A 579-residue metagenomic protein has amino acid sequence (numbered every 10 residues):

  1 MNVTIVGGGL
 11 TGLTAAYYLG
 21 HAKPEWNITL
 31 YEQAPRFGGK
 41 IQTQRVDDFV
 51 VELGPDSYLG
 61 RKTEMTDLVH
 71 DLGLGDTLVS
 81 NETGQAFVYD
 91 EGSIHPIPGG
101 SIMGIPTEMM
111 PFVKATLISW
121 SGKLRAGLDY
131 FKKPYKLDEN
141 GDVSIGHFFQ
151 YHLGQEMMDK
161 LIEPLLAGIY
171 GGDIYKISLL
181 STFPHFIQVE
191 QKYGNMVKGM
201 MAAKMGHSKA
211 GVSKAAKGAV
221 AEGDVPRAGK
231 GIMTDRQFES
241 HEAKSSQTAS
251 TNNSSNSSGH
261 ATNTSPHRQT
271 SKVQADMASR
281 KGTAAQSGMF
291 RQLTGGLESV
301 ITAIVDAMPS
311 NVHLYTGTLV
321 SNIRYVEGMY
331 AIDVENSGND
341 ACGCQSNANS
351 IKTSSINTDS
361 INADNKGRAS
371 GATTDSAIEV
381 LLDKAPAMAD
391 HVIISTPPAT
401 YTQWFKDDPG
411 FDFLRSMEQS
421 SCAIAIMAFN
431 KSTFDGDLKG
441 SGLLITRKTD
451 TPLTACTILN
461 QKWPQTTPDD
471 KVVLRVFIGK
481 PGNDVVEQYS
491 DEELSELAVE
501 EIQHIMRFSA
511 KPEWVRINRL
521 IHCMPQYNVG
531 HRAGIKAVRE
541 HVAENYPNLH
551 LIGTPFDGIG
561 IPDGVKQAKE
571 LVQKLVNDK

Functional and structural regions predicted by a protein language model:
M1-L30, V576: N-terminal Rossmann-like FAD-binding beta1-loop-alpha1 element of flavoenzymes
T11, R36, A399: Conserved Rossmann-like nucleotide-cofactor binding loop
G20-V46: Glycine-rich FAD pyrophosphate-binding loop
D47-K136: Dinucleotide-binding Rossmann-like beta1-alpha1 core, especially the glycine-rich loop that anchors the ADP
R61, Y151-H152, S395-T396: Short, well-ordered coil/turn residues at beta-beta hairpins and beta-strand->alpha-helix junctions within
P98-G99, L438-G440, C456-K579: Conserved flavin/dinucleotide-binding core of flavoenzymes
L128-N322, C342-C344: Active-site/ligand-binding neighborhood in enzyme catalytic cores
A216-V220, D224-A228, A243-N253, S257 (+8 more regions): Mid-domain catalytic core of redox enzymes that form a hydrophobic substrate pocket/lid adjacent to a catalytic redox
